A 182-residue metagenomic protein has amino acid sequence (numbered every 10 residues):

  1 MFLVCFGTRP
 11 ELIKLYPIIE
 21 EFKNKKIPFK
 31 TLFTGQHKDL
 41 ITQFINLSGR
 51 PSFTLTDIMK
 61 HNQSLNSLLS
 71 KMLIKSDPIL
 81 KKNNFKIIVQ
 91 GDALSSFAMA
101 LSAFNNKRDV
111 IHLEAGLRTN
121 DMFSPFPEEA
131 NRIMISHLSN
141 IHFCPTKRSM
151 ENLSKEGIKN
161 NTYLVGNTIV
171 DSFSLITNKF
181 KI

Functional and structural regions predicted by a protein language model:
M1, P28-K30, D109, I141 (+1 more regions): Residues at the starts of beta-strands that form the adenosine-phosphate
V4, T31-F33, H112, L164: Structural beta-sheet core signal
V4-F6, E11-E21, M59-G157: Active-site and donor-binding regions of nucleotide-sugar-utilizing enzymes
N24-P28, R50, K81-N84, K159-N160: Short glycine/proline-enriched coil/turn segments at helix->beta-strand junctions
I27-K71, K75: Conserved nucleotide-sugar phosphate-binding/catalytic loop shared by glycosyltransferases and other
T34, K38-D39, L138-I182: A nucleotide-sugar donor-handling region in carbohydrate enzymes
L40-T42, A98, D121, F173: Generic domain-boundary/flexible-linker signal
N46-R50, N105-N106, P127-N131, N160-T162 (+1 more regions): Short, hinge-like loop/turn segments at secondary-structure boundaries
